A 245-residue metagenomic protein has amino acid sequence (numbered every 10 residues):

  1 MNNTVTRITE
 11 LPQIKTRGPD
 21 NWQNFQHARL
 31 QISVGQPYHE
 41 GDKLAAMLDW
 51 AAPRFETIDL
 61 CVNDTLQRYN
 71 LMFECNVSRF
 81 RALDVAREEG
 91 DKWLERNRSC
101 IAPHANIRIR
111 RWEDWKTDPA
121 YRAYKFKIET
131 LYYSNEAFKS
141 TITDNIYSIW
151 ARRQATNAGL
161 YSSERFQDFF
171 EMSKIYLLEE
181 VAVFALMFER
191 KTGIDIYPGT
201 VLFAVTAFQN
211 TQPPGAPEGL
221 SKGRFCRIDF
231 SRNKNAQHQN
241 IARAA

Functional and structural regions predicted by a protein language model:
M1-A245: Compositional signal for N-terminal targeting/processing segments
